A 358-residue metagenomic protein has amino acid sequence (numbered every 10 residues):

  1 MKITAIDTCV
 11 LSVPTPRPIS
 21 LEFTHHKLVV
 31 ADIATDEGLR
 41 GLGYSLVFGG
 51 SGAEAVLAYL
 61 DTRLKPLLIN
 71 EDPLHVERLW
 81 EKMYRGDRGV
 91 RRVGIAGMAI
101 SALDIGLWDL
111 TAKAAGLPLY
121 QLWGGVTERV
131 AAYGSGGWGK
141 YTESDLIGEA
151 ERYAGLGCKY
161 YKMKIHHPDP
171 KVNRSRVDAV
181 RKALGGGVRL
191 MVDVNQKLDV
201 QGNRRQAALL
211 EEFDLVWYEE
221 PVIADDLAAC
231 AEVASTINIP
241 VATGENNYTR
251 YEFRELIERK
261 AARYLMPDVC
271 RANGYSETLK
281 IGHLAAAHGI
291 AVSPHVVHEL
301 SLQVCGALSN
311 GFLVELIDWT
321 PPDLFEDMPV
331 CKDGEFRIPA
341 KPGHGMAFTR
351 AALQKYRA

Functional and structural regions predicted by a protein language model:
M1-E37, L42, L46-F48, P322: Structured beta-strand/loop patches that form or line metal/cofactor-binding pockets in enzymes
I3, G38, L64, L103 (+8 more regions): Conserved, mostly hydrophobic/aromatic
T4, T8-V13, F23, L103 (+1 more regions): Flexible C-terminal active-site loop/helix
A34-A114: Metal- or metallocofactor-binding catalytic centers and their adjacent structured scaffolds across diverse enzyme
G43, A132-S135, Y161-M163, L190-V194 (+5 more regions): Hydrophobic faces of well-ordered beta-strands that scaffold small-molecule active sites in alpha/beta enzyme cores
T62, A208, D214, D225-E335: Shared catalytic-loop signature of beta/alpha-barrel
D104-K140: Glycine-rich, aromatic-flanked loop segments that form ligand/cofactor-binding clefts across common enzyme folds
E128-I237: Metal-dependent enolase-superfamily TIM-barrel catalytic cores that perform enediolate-based chemistry
